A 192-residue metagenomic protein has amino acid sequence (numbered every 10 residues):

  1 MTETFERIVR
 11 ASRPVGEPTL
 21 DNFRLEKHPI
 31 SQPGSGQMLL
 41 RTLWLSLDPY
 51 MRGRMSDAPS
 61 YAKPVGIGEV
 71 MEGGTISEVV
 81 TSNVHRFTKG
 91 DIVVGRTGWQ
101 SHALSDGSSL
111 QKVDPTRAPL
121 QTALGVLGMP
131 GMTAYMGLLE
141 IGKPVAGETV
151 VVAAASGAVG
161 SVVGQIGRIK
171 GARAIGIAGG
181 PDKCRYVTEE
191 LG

Functional and structural regions predicted by a protein language model:
E3-I8: Short structural boundary motif marking the start of a folded domain
A11-G16, L45-L47: Short polar catalytic/cofactor-binding loops
E17-P29: Short glycine/threonine/proline-enriched tight-turn/helix- or strand-capping micro-motif at secondary-structure
P18-L20, M51-M55, A158: Short, glycine/acidic-enriched capping/hinge loops at junctions between secondary-structure elements
P29-L47, M55-W99: Glycine-rich beta-strand-centered segment in the early N-terminal region that forms part of a ligand/cofactor-binding
M71-E78, H85-A154: NAD(P)H dinucleotide-binding glycine-rich loop of Rossmann-like/cofactor-binding domains, especially the beta1-alpha1
L124, G128-G192: Mid-domain Rossmann-like dinucleotide-binding core that forms the NAD(H)/NADP(H) cofactor-binding site
